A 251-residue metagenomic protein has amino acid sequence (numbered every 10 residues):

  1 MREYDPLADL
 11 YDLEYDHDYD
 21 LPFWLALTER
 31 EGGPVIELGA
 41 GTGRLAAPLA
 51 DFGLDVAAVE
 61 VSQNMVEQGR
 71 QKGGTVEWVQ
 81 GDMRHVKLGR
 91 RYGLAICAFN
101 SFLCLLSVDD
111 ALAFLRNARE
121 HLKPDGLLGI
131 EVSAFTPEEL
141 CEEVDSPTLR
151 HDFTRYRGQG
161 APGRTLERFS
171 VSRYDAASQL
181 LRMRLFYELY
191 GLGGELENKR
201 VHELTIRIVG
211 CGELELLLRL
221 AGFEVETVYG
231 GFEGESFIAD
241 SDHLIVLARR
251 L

Functional and structural regions predicted by a protein language model:
M1-G33: Conserved class I S-adenosyl-L-methionine
G39-G41: Class I SAM-dependent methyltransferase "Motif I" SAM/SAH-binding loop
R44-H85: Class I SAM-dependent methyltransferase SAM/SAH-binding core
K87-L94: A short acidic, Gly/Pro-enriched loop at the edge of an enzyme's catalytic core that lines a small-molecule cofactor
I96-A98: A conserved beta-strand element that flanks and buttresses the S-adenosyl-L-methionine
L112-P124: A short glycine-rich, Lys/Arg-flanked "PGG" loop and its adjoining helix->strand segment in the class I
I130-E215: SAM-dependent methyltransferase
T205-L251: C-terminal lobe and adjacent flexible extensions of AdoMet/dcAdoMet transferase-like proteins
